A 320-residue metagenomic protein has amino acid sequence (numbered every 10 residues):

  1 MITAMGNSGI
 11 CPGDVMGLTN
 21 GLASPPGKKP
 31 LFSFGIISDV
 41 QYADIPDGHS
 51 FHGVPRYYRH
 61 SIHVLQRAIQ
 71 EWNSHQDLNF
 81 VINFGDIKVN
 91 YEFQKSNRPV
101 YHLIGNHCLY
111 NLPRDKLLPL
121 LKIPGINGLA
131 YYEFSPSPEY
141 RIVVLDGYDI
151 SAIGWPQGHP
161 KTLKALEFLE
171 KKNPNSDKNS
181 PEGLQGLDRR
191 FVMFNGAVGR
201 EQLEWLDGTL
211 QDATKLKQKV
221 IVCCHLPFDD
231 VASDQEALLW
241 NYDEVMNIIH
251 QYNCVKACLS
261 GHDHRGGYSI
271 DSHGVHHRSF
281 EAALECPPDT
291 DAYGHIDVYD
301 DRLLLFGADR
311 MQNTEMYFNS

Functional and structural regions predicted by a protein language model:
I2-K88: N-terminal active-site segment of His-dependent metallophosphoesterases
T3-P26, F51-P55, V89-L216, N241-C254 (+3 more regions): Extended active-site neighborhood of metal-dependent phosphoesterases/phosphodiesterases
L31, L78, N97, K217-K219 (+1 more regions): A general structural motif
D39, G85-D86, G105-N106, H225 (+1 more regions): Active-site glycine-centered loops adjacent to acidic/histidine catalytic or metal-binding residues that shape
D44, D229-A232, L238, G267: Short, solvent-exposed loop/turn segments at secondary-structure junctions
Q211-V231: Short acidic, glycine-rich surface-loop motifs adjacent to enzyme active sites
V222-F228, K256-G266: Histidine-centered catalytic micro-motifs
